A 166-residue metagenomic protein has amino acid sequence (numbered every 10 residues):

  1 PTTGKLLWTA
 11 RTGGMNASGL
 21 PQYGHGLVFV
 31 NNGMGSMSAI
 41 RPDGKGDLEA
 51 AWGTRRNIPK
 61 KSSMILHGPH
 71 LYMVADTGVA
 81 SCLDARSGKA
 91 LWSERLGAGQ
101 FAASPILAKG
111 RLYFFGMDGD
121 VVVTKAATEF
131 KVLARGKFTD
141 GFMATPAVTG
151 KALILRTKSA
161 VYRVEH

Functional and structural regions predicted by a protein language model:
P1-H166: Noncatalytic, solvent-exposed loop/strand surfaces of beta-propeller-type extracellular/periplasmic domains
